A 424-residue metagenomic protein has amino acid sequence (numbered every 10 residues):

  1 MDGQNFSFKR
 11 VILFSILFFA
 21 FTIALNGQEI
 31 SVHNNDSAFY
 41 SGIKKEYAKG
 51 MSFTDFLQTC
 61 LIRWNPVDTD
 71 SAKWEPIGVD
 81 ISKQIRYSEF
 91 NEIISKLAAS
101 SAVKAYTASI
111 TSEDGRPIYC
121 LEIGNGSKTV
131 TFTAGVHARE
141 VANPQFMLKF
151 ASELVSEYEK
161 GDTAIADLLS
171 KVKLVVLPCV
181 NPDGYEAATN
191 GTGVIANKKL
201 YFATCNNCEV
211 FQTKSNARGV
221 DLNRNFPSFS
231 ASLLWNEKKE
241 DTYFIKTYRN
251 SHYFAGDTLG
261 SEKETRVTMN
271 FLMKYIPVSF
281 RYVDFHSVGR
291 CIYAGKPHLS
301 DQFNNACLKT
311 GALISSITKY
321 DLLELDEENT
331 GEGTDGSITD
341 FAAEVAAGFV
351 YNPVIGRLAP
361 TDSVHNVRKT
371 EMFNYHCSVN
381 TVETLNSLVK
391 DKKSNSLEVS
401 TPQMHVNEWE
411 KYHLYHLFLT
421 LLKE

Functional and structural regions predicted by a protein language model:
G3, S7, I12, G27-K83 (+2 more regions): C-terminal accessory segments enriched in acidic
F14-T22: Bacterial N-terminal signal peptides
D80-K128: Soluble metallo-hydrolase cores and metallopeptidase-like ectodomains found primarily in the secretory/periplasmic
K83-F90, S112-E113, E140-M147, G260-E264 (+2 more regions): Phosphate/oxyanion-binding active-site loops and adjacent basic polyanion-contact surfaces
S127, V141-Q145, K149-H298: Active-site/substrate-binding loop(s) of hydrolase catalytic cores
T131-A134: Short hydrophobic beta-strand that contains or immediately precedes a catalytic carboxylate
